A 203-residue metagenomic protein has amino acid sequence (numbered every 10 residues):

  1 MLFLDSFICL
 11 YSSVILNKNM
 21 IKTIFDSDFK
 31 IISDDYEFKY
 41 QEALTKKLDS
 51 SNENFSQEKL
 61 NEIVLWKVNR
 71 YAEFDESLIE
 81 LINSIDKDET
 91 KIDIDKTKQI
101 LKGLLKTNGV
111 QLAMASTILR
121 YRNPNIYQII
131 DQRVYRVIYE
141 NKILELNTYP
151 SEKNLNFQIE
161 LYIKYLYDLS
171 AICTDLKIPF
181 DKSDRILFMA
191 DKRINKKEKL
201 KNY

Functional and structural regions predicted by a protein language model:
M1-I63, Q128-Y203: C-terminal accessory module of base-excision DNA glycosylases/AP lyases that mediates lesion recognition and DNA
S51-G103: Alpha-helical ds-nucleic-acid-binding substructure associated with the helix-hairpin-helix region of base-excision DNA
K91, N125, E160: A short glycine-/small-residue-rich loop at the edge of a beta-strand within enzyme catalytic domains
T97-I100, M114, Y165: N-terminal alpha-helical segment
T107: Acidic-histidine catalytic/liganding microenvironments
A115-R120: Short hydrophobic alpha-helical segments that form membrane-spanning helices or hydrophobic packing faces of helical
Y121-Y127: Catalytic Zn2+-binding segment of zinc metalloproteases
